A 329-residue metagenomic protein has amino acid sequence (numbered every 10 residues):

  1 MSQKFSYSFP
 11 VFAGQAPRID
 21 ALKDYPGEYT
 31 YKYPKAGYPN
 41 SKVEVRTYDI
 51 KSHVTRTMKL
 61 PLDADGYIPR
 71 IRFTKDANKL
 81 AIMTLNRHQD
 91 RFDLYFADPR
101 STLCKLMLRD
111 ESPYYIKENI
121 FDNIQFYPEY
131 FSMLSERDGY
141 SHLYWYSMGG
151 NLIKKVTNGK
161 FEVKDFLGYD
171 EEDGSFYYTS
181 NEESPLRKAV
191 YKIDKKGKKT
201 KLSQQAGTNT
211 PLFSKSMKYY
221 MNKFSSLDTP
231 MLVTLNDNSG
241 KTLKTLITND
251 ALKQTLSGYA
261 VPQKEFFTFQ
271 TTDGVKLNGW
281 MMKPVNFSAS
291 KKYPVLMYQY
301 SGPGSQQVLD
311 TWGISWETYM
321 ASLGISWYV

Functional and structural regions predicted by a protein language model:
M1, A21-Y25, Y29-E44, P61-L85 (+8 more regions): Conserved beta-propeller blade repeats
M1-T57, S239-Q254, Q307-W316: Predominantly five- to eight-bladed beta-propeller fold
K4-P10, K42-E44, Q89-F96, G139-Y144 (+2 more regions): Structural motif
E44-S52, S101, D273, Y298-G302: Glycine-rich, acidic and aromatic/proline-enriched surface loops and short helix-turn segments that act as binding
D49-H53, D98-T102, S147-N151, D194-G197 (+1 more regions): Short loop/turn segments that connect beta-strands within beta-propeller blades
R56-K59, C104-R109, I153-N158, T200-Q204 (+1 more regions): Beta-propeller fold detector
A77, N209-V329: Serine-hydrolase catalytic core recognition
R87-Q89, Y115-I116, E183-P185, L227 (+1 more regions): Short glycine/serine/proline-enriched coil/turn segments at secondary-structure junctions
